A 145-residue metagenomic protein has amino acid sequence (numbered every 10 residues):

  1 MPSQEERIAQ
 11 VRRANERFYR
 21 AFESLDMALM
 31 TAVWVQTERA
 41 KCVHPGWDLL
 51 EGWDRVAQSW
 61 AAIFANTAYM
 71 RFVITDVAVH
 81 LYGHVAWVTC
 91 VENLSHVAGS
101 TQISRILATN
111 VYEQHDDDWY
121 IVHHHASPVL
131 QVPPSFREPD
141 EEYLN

Functional and structural regions predicted by a protein language model:
P2-A32, A40-N145: A beta-strand edge to alpha-helix "cap/lid" segment located at domain peripheries
V35: Helix-to-beta-strand junctions that scaffold the AdoMet/dcAdoMet cofactor pocket in Class I SAM-dependent enzymes
